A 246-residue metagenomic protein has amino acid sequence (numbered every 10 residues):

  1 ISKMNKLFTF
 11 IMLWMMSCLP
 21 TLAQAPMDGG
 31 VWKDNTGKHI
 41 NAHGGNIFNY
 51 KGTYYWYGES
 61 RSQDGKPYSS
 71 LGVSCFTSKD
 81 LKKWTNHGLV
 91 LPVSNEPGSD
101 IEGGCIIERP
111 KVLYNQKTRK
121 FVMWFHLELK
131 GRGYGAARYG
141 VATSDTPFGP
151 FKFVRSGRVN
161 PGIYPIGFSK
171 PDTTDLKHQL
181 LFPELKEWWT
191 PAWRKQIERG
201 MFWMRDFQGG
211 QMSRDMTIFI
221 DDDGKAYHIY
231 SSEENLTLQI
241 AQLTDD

Functional and structural regions predicted by a protein language model:
I1-A25: Bacterial Sec-dependent N-terminal signal peptides
L22-D246: Carbohydrate-active catalytic/glycan-binding domains of CAZyme proteins, especially the secreted or lumenal ectodomains
